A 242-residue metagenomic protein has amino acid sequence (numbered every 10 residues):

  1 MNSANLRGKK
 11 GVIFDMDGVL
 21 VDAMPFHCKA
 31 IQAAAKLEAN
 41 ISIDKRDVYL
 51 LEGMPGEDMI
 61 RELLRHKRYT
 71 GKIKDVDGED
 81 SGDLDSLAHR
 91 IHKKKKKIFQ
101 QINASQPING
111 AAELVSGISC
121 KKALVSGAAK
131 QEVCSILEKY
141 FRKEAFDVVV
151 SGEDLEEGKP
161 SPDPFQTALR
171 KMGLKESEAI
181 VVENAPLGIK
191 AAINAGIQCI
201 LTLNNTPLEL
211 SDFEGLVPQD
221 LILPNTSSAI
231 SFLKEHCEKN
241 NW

Functional and structural regions predicted by a protein language model:
M1-K10, A112, S116, K130 (+1 more regions): Asp-based, Mg2+/Mn2+-dependent phosphohydrolase catalytic module
N2-D47: Active-site neighborhood of HAD-like aspartate-dependent phosphohydrolases
V19, S126-A128: Conserved phosphate-coupling serine/threonine residues in phosphotransfer and NTP-handling enzymes
H27-A34, M59, E132-I136: Short, solvent-exposed amphipathic alpha-helices that sit in or adjacent to ligand/effector-binding or catalytic
K29, L37-R68, K74, G78 (+1 more regions): Alpha-helical substrate-recognition element adjacent to the catalytic core
A33-E38, G110-C120: A short, Lys/Arg-enriched amphipathic alpha-helix followed by its capping loop at the start of a domain
L64-E113: Metal-dependent phosphoesterase signature
K121-A123, Q198: Proline-centered loop/turn at the N-terminus of a beta-strand
